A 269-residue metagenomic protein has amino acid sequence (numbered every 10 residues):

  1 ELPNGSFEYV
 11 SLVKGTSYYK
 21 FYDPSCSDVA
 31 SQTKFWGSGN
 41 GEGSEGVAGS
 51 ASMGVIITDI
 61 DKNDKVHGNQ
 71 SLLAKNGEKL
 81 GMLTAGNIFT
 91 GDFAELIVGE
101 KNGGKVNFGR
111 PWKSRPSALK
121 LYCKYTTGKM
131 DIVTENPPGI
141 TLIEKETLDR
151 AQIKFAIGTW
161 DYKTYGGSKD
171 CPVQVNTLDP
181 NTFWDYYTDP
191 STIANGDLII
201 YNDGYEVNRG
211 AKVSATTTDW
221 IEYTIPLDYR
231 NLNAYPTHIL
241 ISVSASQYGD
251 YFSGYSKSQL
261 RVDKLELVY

Functional and structural regions predicted by a protein language model:
E1-P116, E146-G158, T164-Y248, F252-V268: Aromatic (Trp/Tyr/Phe) and Gly/Pro-enriched flexible surface segments
R115-T126, P138: A short beta-strand element within beta-rich, extracytoplasmic domains of secreted/secretory-pathway proteins
Y125-I132, I143-L148, D161-T164: Extended, low-complexity, turn-rich repeat/linker tracts enriched in Gly/Pro/Ser/Thr and Asp/Glu that occur
T134-E135, S168: Outer-membrane beta-barrel translocator domains and adjoining extracellular loop/strand segments of Gram-negative
